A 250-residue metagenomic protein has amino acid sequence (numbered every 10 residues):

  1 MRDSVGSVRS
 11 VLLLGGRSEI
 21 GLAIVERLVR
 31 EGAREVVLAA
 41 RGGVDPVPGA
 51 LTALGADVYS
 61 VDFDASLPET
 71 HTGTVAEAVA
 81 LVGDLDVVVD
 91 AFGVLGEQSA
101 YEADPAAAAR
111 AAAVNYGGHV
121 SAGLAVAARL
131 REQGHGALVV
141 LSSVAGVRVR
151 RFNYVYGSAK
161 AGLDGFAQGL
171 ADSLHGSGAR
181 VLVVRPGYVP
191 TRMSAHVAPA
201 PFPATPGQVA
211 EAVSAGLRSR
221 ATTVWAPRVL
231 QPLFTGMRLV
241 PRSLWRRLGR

Functional and structural regions predicted by a protein language model:
R17-S18: Conserved glycine-rich cofactor-binding loop
V29-G49: Conserved glycine-rich Rossmann-like NAD(P)H-binding loop of the short-chain dehydrogenase/reductase
L51-E69: Rossmann-fold cofactor-recognition segment
T72, G93-A109, F152: Conserved mid-core segment of classical short-chain dehydrogenase/reductases
G123, A159: Active-site helix of classical SDR
S143: Residue(s) in the substrate-gating loop at a strand-loop-helix junction that position the organic substrate next
V183, A198-T235: C-terminal helical subdomain
